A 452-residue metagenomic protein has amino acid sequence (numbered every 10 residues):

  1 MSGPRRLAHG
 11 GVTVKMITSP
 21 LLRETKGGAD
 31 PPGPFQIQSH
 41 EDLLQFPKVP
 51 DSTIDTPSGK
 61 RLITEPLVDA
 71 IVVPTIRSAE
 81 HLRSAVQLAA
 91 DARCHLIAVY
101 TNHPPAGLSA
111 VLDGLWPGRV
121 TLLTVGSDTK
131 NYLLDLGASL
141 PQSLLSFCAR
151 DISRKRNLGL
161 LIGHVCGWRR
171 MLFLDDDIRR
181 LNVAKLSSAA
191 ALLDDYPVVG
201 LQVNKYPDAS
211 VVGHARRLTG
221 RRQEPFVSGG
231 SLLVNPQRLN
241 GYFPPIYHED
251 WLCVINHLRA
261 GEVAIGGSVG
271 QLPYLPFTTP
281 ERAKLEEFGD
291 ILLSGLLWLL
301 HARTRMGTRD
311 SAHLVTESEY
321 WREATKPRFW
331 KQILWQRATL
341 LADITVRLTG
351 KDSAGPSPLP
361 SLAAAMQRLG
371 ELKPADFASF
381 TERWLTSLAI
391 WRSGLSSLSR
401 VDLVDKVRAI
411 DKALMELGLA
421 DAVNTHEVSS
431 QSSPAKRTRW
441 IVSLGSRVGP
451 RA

Functional and structural regions predicted by a protein language model:
G10, V14-A90, A98-T101: N-proximal low-complexity "stem/linker" segments adjacent to membrane-targeting elements
I17, L21-L22, P34-P50, I255 (+1 more regions): C-terminal catalytic/acceptor-binding lobe
S109-I162: Active-site-proximal specificity loops/subdomain of glycosyltransferases
W168, Q223-G241: Conserved nucleotide-sugar donor-binding and metal-coordinating catalytic region shared by glycosyltransferases
W168-R179: Short beta-strand-to-loop acidic/aromatic patch adjacent to the donor-nucleotide binding site
L181-L201: Conserved donor-nucleotide/metal-binding helix-loop-beta segment in metal-dependent transferases, i.e., the alpha-helix
P197-A215: Short beta-strand-to-loop element that shapes/binds the nucleotide-sugar donor at the catalytic cleft/hinge
Y247-L252: Acidic donor-binding loop at a coil-to-helix junction in glycosyltransferase catalytic cores that engages
